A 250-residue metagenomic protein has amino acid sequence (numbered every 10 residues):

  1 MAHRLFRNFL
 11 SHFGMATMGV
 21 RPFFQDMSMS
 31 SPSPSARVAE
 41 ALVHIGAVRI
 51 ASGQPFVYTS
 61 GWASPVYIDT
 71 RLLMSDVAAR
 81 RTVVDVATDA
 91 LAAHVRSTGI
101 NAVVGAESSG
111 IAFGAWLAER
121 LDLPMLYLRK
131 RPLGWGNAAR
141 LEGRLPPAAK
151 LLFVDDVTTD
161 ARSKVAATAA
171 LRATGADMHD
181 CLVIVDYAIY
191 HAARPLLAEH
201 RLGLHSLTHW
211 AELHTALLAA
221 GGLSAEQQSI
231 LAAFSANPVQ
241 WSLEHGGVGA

Functional and structural regions predicted by a protein language model:
M1-S28: N-terminal amphipathic/basic-hydrophobic helices that include classical n-h-c signal peptides and signal-anchor
F24, S28-V95: Active-site-facing substrate-recognition patch
S30-H44, A169-A250: PRPP-dependent phosphoribosyltransferase catalytic core
A87-I100, L171-D177: Phosphate/pyrophosphate-binding loops at sites that engage ATP/ADP/AMP, CoA/4′-phosphopantetheine, polyphosphate
S97-E107, L182-V183: Short glycine-rich phosphate-binding loop at a beta-alpha junction
N101, A149, H179: Conserved acidic residues
F113-L152, D160-A166: Short, glycine/charge-rich flexible loops or terminal/linker lids adjacent to PRPP-binding catalytic cores
